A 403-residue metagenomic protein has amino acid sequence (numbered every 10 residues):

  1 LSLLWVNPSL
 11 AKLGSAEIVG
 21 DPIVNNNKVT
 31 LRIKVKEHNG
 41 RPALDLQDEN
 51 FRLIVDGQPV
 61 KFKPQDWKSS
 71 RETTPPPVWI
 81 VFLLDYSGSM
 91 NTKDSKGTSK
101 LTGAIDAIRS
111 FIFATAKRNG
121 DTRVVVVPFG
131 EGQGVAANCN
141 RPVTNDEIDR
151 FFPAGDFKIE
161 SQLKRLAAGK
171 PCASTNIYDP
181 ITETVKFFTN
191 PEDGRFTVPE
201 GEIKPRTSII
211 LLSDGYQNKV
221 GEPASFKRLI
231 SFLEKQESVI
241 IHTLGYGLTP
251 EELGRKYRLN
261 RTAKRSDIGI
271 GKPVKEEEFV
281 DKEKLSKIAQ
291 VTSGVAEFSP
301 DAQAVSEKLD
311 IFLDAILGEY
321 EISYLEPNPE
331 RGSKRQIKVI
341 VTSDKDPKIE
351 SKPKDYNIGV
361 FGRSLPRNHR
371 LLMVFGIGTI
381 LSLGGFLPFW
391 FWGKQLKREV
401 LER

Functional and structural regions predicted by a protein language model:
L1-L4: Bacterial N-terminal signal peptides
K12-D94: Acidic, polar low-complexity linker/tail segments
N25-N27, P300-L401: C-terminal "exit" segments of structured domains
D66-W79, G88-V124, F151-F152, P171: …and closely analogous acidic/polar surface helices at protein-protein or active-site interfaces in A-domain-like
P76-I80, M90-T92, A116-N119, G130-T182 (+3 more regions): Short, charged loop segments at secondary-structure junctions
Y86-M90, G130-V135, A173, G215-K219 (+3 more regions): Solvent-exposed loop/turn segments at secondary-structure junctions within structured extracellular/periplasmic domains
I148-R206, K219-V220, T243-G254, V280 (+1 more regions): Von Willebrand factor
P199-K204, S208, S213-V291, S299 (+1 more regions): VWA/integrin I-like adhesion module and closely mimicked acidic/polar interface patches used
